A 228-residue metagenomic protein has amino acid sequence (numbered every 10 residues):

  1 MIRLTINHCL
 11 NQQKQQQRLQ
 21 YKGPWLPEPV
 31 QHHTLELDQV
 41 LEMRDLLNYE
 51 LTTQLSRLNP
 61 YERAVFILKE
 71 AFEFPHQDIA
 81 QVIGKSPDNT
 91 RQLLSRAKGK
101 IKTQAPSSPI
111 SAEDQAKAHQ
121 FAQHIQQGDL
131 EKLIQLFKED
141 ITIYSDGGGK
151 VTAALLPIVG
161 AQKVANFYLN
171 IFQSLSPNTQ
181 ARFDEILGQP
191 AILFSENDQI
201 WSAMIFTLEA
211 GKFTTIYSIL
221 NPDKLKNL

Functional and structural regions predicted by a protein language model:
M1-T5, E50, L133, G188 (+1 more regions): Residue-level preference for hydrophobic side chains embedded in well-ordered alpha helices
I2-G23: Arg/Lys-rich amphipathic alpha helix in sigma70-family domain 2
C9-Q13, Q54, L58, I101: Hydrophobic recognition helices of helix-based DNA-binding modules
Q20-L37: Charged, low-cysteine interdomain linkers and short loop/connector segments that bridge structured helical modules
T34-E62, D114-Q115, H119, Q123: Amphipathic alpha-helical segment used for protein-protein interaction
P60, L68-N89: Helix-turn-helix DNA-binding module
Q81, P87-L169, Q180: Solvent-exposed, charged amphipathic helical/linker segments at domain boundaries
Q162-L228: Low-complexity, glycine/alanine/valine/leucine- and proline-rich hydrophobic stretches
